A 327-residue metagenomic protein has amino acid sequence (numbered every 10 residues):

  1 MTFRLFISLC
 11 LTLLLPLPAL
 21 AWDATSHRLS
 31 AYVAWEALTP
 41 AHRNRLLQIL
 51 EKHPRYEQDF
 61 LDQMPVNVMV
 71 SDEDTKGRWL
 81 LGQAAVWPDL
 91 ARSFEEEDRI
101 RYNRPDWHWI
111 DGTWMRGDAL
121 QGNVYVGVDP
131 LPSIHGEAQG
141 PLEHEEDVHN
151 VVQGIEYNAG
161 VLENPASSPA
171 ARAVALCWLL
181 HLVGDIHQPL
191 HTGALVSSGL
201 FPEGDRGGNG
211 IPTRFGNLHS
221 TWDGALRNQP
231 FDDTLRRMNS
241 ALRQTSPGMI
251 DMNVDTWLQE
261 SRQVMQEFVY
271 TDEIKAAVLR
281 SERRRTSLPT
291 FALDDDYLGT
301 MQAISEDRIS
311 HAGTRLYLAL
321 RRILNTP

Functional and structural regions predicted by a protein language model:
M1-I7: Bacterial N-terminal signal peptides that target proteins for export
P16-P18: N-terminal signal peptide c-region/cleavage motif recognized by signal peptidases
L20-L182, P189-P327: N-terminal, motif-rich segments that launch catalysis or mediate targeting to/interaction with membranes, typified by
